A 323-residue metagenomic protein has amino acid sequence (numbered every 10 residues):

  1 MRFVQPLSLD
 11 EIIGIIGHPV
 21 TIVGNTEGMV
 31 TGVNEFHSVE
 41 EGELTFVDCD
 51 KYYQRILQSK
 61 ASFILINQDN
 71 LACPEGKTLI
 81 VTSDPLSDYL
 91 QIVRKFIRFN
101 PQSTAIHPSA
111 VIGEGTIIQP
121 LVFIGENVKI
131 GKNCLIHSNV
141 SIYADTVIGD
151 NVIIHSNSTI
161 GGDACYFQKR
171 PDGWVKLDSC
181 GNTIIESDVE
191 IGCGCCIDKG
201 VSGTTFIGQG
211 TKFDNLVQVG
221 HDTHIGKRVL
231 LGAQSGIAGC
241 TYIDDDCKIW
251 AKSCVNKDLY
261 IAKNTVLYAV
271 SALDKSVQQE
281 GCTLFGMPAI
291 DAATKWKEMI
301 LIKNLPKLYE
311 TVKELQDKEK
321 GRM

Functional and structural regions predicted by a protein language model:
M1-T104, P108-S109, N151, N157-S158 (+3 more regions): Terminal amphipathic alpha-helical/low-complexity segments used for targeting or macromolecular assembly
F46, A105-D291: Structural signal for interior beta-strand "rungs" in well-ordered beta-sheet cores of soluble enzyme domains
